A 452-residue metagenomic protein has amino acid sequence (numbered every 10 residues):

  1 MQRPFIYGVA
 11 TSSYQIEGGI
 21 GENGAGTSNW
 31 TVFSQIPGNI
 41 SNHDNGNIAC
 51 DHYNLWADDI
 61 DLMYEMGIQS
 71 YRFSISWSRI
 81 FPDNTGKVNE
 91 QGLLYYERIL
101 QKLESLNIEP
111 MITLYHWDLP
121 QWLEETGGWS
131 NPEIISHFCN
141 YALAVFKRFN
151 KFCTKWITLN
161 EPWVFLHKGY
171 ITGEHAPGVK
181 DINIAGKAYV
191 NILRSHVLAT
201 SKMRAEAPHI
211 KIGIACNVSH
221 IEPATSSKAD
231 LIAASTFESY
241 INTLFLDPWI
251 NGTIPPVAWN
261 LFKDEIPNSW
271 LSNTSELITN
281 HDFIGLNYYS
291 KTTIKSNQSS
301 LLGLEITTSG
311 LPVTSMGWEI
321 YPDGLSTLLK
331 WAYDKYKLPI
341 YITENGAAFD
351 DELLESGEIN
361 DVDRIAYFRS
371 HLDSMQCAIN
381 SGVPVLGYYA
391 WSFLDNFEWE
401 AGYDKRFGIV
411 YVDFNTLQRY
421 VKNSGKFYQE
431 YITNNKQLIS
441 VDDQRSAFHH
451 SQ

Functional and structural regions predicted by a protein language model:
M1-I40, Y64, D83-T85, L93-Q452: Active-site region of glycoside hydrolase catalytic domains
P4-I6, C50-Y53, S70: A common structural microfeature
S41-L55, W129: Active-site mouth loops of central-metabolism enzymes
L55-S76, T279-F283: Catalytic domains of carbohydrate-active enzymes, especially glycoside hydrolases
I75-V88: Glycine-rich, proline-tolerant flexible connector loops at the mouths of alpha/beta enzymes
